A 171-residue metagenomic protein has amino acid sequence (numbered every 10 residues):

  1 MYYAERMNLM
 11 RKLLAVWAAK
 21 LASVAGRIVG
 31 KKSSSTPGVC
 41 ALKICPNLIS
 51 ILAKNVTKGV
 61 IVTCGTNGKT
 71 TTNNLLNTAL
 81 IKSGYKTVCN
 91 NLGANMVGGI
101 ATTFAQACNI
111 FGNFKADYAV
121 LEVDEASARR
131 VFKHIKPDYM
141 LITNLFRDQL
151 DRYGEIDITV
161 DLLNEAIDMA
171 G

Functional and structural regions predicted by a protein language model:
Y2-R6, L13-G171: Phosphate-binding loop of NTP-binding sites
